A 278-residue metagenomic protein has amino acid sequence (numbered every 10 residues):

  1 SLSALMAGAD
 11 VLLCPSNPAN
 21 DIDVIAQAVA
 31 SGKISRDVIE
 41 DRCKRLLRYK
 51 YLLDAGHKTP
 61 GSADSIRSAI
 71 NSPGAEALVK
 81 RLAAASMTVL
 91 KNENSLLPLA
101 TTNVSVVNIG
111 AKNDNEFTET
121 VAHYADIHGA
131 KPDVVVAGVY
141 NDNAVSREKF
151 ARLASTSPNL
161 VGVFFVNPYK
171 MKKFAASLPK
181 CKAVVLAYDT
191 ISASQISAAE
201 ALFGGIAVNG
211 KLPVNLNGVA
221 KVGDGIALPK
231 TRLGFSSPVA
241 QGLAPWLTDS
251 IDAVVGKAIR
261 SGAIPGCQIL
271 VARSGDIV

Functional and structural regions predicted by a protein language model:
L2-A244: Preference for extracellular/luminal or secreted protein segments
L46, I259-V278: A short, well-structured edge-of-sheet supersecondary motif
V239-R260: Short, basic/aromatic recognition patches
